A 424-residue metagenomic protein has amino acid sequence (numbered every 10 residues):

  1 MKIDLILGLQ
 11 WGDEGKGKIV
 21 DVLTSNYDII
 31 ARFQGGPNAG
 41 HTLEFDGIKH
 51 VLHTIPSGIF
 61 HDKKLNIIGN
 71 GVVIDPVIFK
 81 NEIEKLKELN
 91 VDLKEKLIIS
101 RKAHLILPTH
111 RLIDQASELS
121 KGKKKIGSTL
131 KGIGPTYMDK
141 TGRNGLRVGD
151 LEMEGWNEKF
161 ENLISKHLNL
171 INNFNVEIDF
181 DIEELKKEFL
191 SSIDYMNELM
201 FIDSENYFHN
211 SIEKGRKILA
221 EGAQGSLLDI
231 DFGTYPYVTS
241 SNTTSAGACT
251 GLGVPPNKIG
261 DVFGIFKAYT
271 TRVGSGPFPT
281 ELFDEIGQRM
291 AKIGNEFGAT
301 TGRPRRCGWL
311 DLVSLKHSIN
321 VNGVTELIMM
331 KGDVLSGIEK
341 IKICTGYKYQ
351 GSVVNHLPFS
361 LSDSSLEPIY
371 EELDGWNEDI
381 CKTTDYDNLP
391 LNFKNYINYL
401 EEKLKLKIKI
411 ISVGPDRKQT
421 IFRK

Functional and structural regions predicted by a protein language model:
M1-K424: Non-transmembrane, aqueous-exposed alpha-helical and coiled segments at domain scale
